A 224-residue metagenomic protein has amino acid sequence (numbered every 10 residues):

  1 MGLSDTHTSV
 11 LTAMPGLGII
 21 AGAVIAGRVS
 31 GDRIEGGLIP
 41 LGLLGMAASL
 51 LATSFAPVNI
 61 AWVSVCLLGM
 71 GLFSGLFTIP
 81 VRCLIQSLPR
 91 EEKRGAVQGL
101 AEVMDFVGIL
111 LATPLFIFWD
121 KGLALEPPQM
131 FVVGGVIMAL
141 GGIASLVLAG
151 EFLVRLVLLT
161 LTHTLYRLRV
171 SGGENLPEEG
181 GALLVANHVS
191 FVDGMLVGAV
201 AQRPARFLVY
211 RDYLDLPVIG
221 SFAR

Functional and structural regions predicted by a protein language model:
M1-H7, G122-L125: Short extramembrane helix-to-coil loop segments that connect adjacent transmembrane helices in Major
T8-G31, L111: Transmembrane alpha-helices of Major Facilitator/SLC transporters
I19, A23, C66-I117: Substrate-agnostic recognition of the 12-TM MFS/MFS-like secondary transporter fold
R28-L44: Cytoplasmic membrane-interface "Motif A"-like loop-to-helix N-cap segments of 12-TM Major Facilitator Superfamily
L44-V58: C-terminal ends and interior cores of transmembrane alpha-helices in multi-pass membrane transporters/permeases
I109-F131: Transmembrane alpha-helix termini and helix-breaking/packing motifs in multi-pass membrane transporters
H163-T164, E178-R224: Catalytic core of membrane glycerolipid acyltransferases/transacylases, capturing the structured, soluble-facing
